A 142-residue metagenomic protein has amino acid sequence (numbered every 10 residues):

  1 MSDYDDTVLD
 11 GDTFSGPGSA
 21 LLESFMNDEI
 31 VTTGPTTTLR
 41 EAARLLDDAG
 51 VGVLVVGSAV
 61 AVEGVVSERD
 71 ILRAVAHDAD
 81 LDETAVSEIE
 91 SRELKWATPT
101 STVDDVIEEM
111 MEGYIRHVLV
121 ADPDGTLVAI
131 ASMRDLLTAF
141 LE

Functional and structural regions predicted by a protein language model:
M1-E142: Tandem CBS (Cystathionine beta-synthase) repeat/Bateman regulatory domains
